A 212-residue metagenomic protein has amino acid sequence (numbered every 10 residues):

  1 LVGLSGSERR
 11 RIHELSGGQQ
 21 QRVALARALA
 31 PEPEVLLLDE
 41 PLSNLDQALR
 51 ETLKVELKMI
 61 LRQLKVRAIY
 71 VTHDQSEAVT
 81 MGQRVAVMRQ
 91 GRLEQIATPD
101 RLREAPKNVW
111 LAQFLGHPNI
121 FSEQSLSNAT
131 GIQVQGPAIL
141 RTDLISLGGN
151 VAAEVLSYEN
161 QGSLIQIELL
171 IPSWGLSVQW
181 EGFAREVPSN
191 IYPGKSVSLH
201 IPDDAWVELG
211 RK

Functional and structural regions predicted by a protein language model:
L1-K107: ABC ATPase nucleotide-binding domains
Q19-Q20, P118, L164: Gly/Ser/Thr-rich beta-alpha loop segments that engage phosphate groups in nucleotides
L45, A105, F114, G148 (+1 more regions): Residues that scaffold the ATP/ADP-binding catalytic core of kinase and kinase-like folds
M88, A112-L115, A138-R141: Short, conserved beta-strand edge motifs with alternating hydrophobic and charged residues
E104-N128: C-terminal boundary and immediately downstream tail of ABC-type ATPase nucleotide-binding domains
A129-K212: Non-catalytic connector elements of ABC transporters
